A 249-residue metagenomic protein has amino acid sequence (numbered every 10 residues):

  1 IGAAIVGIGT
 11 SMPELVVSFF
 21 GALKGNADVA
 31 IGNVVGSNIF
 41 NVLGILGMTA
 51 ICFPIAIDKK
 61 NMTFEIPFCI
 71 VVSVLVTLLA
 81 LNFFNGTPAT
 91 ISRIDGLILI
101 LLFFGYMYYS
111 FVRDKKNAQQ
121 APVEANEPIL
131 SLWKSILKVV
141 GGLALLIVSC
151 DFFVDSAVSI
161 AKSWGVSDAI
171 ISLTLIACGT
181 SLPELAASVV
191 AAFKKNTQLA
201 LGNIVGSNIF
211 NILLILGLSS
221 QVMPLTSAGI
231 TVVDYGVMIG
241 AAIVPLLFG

Functional and structural regions predicted by a protein language model:
I1-G249: Hydrophobic alpha-helical segments, chiefly the membrane-spanning helices and signal/signal-anchor peptides
